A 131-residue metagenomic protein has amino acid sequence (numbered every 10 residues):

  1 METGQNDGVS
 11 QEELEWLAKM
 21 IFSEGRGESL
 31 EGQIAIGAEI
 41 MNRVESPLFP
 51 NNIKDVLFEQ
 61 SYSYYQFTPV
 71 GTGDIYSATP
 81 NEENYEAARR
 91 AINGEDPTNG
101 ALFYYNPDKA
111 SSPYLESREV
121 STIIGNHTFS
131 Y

Functional and structural regions predicted by a protein language model:
E2-Y131: Bacterial extracytoplasmic/cell-wall-associated proteins, especially those involved in peptidoglycan
